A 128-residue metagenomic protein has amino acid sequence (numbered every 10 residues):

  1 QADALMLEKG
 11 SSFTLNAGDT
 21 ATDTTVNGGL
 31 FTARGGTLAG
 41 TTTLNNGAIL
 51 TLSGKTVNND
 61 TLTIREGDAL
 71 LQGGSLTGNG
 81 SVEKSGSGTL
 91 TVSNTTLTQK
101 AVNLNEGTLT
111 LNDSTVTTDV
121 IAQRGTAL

Functional and structural regions predicted by a protein language model:
Q1-L128: Beta-strand-rich extracellular passenger or scaffold domains
